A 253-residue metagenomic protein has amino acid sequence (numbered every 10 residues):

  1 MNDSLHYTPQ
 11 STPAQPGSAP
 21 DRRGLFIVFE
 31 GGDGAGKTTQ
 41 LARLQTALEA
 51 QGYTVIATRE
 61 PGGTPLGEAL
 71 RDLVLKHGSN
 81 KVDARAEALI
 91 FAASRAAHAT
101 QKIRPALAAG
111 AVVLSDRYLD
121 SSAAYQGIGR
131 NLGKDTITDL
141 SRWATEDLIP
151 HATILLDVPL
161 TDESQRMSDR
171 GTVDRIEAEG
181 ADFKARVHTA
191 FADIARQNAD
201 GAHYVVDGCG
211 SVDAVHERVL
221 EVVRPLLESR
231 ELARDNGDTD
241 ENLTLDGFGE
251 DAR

Functional and structural regions predicted by a protein language model:
N2-A19, Q45, T161-R253: NTP-dependent small-molecule kinase module
R22-F26: Pre-Walker A (Motif I) flank of P-loop NTPase domains
F29: Hydrophobic anchor at the beta1->P-loop junction of P-loop NTPases
G34: Walker A (P-loop) phosphate-binding loop of P-loop NTPases
K37: Conserved lysine of the Walker
Q40: Hydrophobic positions on the alpha1 helix immediately C-terminal to the Walker A/P-loop
E49-T145, R218: ATP-dependent small-molecule kinase phosphotransfer cores that center on conserved nucleotide phosphate-binding segments
R117, S121-T189: A glycine- and Lys/Arg-enriched "phosphate-lid" helix/loop adjacent to the NTP-binding pocket of small-molecule kinases
